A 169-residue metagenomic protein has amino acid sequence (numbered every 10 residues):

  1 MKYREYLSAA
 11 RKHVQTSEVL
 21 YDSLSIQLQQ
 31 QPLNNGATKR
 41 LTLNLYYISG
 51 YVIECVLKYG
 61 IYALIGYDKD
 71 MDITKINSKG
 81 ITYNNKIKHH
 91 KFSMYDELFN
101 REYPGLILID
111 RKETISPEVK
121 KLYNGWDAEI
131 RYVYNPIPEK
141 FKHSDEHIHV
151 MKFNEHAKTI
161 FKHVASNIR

Functional and structural regions predicted by a protein language model:
M1-A9, E18, I65-R169: Long, charged low-complexity segments
M1-Y47, Y62-I65: Charged alpha-helical initiation segments
D22, L57, N135: Residue-level marker of positions within ordered structural domains that often coincide with functionally constrained
L43-L57: Short beta-strand segments
I53-Y67: Extended, well-ordered alpha-helical segments in internal regulatory regions
